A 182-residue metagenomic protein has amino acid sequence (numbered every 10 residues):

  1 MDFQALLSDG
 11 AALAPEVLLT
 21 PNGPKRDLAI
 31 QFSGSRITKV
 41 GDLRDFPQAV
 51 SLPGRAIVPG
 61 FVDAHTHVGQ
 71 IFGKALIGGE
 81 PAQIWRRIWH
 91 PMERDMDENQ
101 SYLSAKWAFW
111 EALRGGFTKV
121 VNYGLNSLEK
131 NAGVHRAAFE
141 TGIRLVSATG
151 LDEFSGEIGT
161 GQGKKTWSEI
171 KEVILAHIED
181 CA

Functional and structural regions predicted by a protein language model:
M1-F46: N-terminal metal-binding scaffold of metallo-dependent hydrolase/deaminase domains
Q4-P15, L43-R87, K106, W110-R114: Replace "His-x-His-based motif
E16, I30, S35, G54 (+3 more regions): Divalent metal-coordination and catalytic microenvironments
G60-A64, V120-N122, L145-T149: Hydrophobic faces of well-ordered beta-strands that scaffold small-molecule active sites in alpha/beta enzyme cores
F72-L103, F154-K171: Active-site gating loops and adjacent loop-to-helix segments of metal-dependent hydrolytic enzymes
D97-L128: Hydrophobic alpha-helical hairpins/lids featuring a short glycine-rich hinge
E129, V134-A182: Metal-coordinating catalytic core of metallo-dependent amide/deamination hydrolases
